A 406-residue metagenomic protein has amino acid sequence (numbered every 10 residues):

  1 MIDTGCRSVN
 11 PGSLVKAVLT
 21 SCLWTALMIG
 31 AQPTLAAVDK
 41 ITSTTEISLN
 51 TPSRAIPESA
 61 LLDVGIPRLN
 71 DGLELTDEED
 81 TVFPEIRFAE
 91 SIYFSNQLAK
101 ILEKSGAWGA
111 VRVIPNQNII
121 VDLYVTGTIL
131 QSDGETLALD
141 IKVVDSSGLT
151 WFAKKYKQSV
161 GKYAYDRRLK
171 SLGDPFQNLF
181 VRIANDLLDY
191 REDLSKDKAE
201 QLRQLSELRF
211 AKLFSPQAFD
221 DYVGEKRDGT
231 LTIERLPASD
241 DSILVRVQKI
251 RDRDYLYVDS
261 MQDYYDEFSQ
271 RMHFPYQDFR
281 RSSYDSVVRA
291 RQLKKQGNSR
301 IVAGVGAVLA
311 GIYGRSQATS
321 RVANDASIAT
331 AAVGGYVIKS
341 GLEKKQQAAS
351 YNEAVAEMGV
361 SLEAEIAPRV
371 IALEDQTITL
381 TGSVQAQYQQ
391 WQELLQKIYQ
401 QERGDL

Functional and structural regions predicted by a protein language model:
M1-V15: N-terminal secretory signal peptides that target proteins for export/translocation
A17-G30: Bacterial N-terminal signal peptides
A36-S59, V160-N298, G314-T319, G335-L406: C-terminal/domain-edge helix-coil "capping" segments
S59-I119, R182, D186, Y264 (+1 more regions): N-terminal segment of the mature soluble domain
A60-V64, A107, V121-V125, E135-L139 (+1 more regions): Envelope-exposed proteins and targeting segments
I114-T128, L202-R209: Acidic helix-start/capping segments at beta-turn-to-alpha-helix junctions
T126-R167: Amphipathic beta-strand/beta-sheet edge segments enriched in Tyr/Trp
N298-Y313, D325-G341: Membrane-active amphipathic alpha-helices enriched in small hydrophobic residues
